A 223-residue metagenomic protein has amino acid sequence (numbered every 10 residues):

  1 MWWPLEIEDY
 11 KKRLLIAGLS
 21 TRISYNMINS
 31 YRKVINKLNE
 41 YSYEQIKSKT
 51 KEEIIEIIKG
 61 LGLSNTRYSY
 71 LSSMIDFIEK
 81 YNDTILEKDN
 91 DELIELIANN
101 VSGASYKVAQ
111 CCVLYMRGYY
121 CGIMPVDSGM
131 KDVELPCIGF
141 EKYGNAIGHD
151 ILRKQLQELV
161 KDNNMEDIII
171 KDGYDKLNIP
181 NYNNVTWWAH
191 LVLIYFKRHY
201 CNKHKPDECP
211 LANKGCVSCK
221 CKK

Functional and structural regions predicted by a protein language model:
W2-K222: Catalytic cores of DNA base-excision repair glycosylases
